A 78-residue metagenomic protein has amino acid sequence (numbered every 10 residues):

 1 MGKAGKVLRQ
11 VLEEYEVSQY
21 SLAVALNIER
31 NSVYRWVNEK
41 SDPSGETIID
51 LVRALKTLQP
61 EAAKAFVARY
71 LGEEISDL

Functional and structural regions predicted by a protein language model:
M1-Y15, S21, A25, I49-R53: A short, Lys/Arg-rich alpha-helix, primarily the initiator
G2, D42-G45: Generic alpha-helical scaffold signal
L26, V37, V67-L71: A general structural motif at alpha-helix termini
I28-P43: Recognition helix of helix-turn-helix/homeodomain-like DNA-binding domains that insert into the DNA major groove
G45-K64: DNA major-groove recognition helix of helix-turn-helix/homeodomain DNA-binding modules
E61-L78: Short, charged recognition helix plus adjacent turn of helix-turn-helix-like nucleic-acid-binding domains
